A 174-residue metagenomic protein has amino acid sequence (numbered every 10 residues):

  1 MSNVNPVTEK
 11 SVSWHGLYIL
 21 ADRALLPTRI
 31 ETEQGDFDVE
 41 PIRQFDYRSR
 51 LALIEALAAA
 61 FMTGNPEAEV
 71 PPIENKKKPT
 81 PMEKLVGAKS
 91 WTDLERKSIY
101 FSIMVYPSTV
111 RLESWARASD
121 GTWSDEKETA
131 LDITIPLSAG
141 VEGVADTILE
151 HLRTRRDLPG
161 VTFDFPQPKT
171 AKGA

Functional and structural regions predicted by a protein language model:
M1-H15, K97-F101, T154-A174: Intrinsic N-terminal pre-sequences and regulatory tails
S2-V7, Y47, L51, E55-Y100: Negatively charged, low-complexity tracts enriched in Asp/Glu with abundant Ser/Thr
N5, T32, D46, N65 (+9 more regions): Serine/threonine-rich low-complexity intrinsically disordered regions
S11-L51, Y106-D146: Intrinsically disordered, low-complexity regulatory segments enriched in Ser/Thr/Pro and charged residues
Q44-P66, A130-P166: Ampiphathic alpha-helical segments that act as solvent-exposed interaction surfaces
A58-I73, F101, P107-D120, L149-G160: Generic hydrophobic segment detector
A68-K84, A88-S90, D146-A174: Amphipathic, soluble alpha/beta structural segments
